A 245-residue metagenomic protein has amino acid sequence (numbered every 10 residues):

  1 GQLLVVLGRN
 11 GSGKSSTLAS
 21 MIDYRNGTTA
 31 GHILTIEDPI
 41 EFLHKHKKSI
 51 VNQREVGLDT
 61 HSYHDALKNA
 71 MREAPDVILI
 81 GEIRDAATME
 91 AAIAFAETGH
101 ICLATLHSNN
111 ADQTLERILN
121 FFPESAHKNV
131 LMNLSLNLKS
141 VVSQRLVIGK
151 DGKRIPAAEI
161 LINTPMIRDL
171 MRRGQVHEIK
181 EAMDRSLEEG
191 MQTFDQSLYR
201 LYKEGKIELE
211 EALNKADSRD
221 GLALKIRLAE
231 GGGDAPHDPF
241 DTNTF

Functional and structural regions predicted by a protein language model:
G1-F245: Short, flexible helix-loop junctions that flank or precede catalytic/ligand sites
